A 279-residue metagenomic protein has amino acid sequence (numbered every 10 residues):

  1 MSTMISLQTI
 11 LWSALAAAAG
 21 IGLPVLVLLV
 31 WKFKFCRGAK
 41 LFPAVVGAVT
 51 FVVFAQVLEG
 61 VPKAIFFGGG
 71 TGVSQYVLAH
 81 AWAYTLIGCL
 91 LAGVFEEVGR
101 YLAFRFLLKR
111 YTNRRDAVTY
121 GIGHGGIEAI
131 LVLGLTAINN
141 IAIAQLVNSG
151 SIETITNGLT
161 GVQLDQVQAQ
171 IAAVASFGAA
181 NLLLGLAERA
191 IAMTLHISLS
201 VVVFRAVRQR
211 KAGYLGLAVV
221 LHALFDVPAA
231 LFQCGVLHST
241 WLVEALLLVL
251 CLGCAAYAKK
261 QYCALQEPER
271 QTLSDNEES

Functional and structural regions predicted by a protein language model:
M1-S279: Hydrophobic alpha-helical segments at protein termini of multi-pass membrane proteins
